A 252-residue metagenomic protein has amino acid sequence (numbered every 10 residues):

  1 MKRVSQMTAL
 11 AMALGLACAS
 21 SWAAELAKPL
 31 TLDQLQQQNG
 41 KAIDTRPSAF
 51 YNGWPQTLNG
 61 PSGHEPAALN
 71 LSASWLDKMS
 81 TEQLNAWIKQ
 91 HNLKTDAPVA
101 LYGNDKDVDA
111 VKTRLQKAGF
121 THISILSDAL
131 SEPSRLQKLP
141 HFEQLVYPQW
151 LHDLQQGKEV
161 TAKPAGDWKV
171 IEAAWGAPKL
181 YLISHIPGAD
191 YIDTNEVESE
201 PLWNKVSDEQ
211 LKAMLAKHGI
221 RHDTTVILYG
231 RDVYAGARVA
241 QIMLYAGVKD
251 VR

Functional and structural regions predicted by a protein language model:
M1-W22: Gram-negative bacterial Sec-dependent N-terminal signal peptides
W22-R252: Cytosolic catalytic domains that perform sulfur/thiol-centered chemistry
